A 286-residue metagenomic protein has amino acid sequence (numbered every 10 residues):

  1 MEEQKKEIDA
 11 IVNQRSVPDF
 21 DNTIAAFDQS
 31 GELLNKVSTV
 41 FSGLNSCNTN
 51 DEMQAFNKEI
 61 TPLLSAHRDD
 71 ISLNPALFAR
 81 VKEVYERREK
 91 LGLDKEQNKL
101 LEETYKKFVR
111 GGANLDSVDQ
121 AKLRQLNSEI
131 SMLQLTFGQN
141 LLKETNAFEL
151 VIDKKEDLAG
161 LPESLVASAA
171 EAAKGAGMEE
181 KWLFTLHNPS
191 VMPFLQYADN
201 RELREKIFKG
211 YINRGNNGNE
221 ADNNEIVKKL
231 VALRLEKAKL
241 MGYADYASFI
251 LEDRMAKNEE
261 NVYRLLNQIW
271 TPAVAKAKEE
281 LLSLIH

Functional and structural regions predicted by a protein language model:
M1-I285: Zn2+-dependent metallopeptidase catalytic domains
